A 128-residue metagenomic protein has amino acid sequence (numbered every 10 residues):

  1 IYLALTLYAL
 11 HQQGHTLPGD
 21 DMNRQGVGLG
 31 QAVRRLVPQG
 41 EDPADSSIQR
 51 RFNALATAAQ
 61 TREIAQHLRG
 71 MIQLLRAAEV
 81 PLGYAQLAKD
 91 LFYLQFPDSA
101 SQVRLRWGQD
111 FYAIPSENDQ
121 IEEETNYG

Functional and structural regions predicted by a protein language model:
I1-L3, D45, A100, R104-L105: Short linear sequence motifs
I1-R35: Aromatic- and glycine-enriched beta-alpha-beta binding-site module
Y8, I64-L68, F111: Generic hydrophobic, helix-prone segments enriched in Leu/Val/Ile
A9, G14-H15, L36, A59 (+3 more regions): Residue-level detector of solvent-exposed, low-hydrophobicity positions
M22-L94: Conserved binding-pocket/active-site segment within a compact domain
Q73-G128: Alpha-helical oligomerization segments
